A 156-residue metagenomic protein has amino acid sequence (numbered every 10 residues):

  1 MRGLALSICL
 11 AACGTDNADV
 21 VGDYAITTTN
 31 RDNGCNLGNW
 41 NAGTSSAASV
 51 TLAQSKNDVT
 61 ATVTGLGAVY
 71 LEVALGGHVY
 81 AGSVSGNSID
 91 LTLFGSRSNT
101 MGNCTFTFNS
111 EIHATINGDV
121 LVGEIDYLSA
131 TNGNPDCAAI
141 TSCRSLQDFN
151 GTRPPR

Functional and structural regions predicted by a protein language model:
M1-A11: Sec-dependent bacterial lipoprotein signal peptides
L6-S7, T28, R97, A130 (+2 more regions): Residue-level signal for mature regions of secreted extracellular proteins and peptides
C13-A25, Q54, P154-P155: N-terminal helix-cap/turn-to-beta initiation motif at the start of protein domains
D19, W40-G43, N109-E111, S142-R144 (+1 more regions): Secreted/processed peptides and extracellular or luminal domains of membrane proteins
N30-G34, G38-A130, P154: Predominantly extracellular/secreted and cell-surface proteins with exposed, flexible low-complexity segments
V122-R156: Edge beta-strand at a domain terminus
